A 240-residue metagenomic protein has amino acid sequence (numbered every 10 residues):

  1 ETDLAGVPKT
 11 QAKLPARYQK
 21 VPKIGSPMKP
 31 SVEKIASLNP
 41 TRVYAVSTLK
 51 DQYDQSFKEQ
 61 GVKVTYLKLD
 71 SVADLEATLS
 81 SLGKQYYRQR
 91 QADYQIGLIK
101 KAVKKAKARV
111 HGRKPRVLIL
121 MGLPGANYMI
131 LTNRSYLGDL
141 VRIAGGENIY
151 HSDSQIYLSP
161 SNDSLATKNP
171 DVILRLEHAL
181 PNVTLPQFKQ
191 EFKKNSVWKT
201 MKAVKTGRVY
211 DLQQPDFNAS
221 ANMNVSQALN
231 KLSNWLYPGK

Functional and structural regions predicted by a protein language model:
E1-S47, I149: A short, structured surface patch at a secondary-structure boundary
P8, R134-Y157, R175-E177, D211: His/Asp/Glu-enriched short active-site or ligand-binding loop at hydrolase and phosphoryl-transfer sites
L14-R17, F57-K58, W198-V204: Short, conserved catalytic or adaptor-binding loops enriched in Gly and charged residues
L14-V21, K34, D74-T78, L185 (+1 more regions): Short, charged, surface-exposed secondary-structure boundary motifs
K29-T48, V62, S161-H178: Proline-aspartate-enriched helix->loop->beta-strand connector
T41, Q52-A126, E147-S154, V172 (+1 more regions): Extracytoplasmic substrate-binding proteins
L49-E59, R175-F192: A ligand-binding cleft/hinge motif common to bilobed small-molecule-binding domains
K101, Y157-S164, F192-K199: Alpha-helical scaffolding within the catalytic cores of extracellular/periplasmic polymer-degrading hydrolases
